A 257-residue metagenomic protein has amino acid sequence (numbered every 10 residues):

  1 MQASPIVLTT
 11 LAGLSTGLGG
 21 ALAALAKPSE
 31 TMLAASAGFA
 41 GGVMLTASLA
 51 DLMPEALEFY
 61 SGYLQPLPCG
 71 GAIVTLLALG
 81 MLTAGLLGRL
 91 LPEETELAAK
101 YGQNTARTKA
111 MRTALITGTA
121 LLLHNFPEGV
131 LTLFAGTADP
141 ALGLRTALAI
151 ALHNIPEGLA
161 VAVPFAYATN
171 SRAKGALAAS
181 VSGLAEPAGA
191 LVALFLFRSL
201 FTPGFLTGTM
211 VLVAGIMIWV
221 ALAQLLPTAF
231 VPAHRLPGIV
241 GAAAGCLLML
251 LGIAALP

Functional and structural regions predicted by a protein language model:
M1-P257: Intrinsically disordered, metal-sensing/regulatory segments
